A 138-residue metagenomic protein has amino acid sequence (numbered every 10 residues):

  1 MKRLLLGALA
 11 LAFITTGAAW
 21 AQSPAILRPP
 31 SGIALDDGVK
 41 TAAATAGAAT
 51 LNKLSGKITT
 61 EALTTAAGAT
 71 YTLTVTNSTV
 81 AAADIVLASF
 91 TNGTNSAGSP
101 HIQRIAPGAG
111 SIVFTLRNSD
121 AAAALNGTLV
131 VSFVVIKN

Functional and structural regions predicted by a protein language model:
R3-L5, Q22-D84, N92, I105-N138: Extracellular receptor-binding modules and their adjoining Ser/Thr/Gly/Asp/Asn-rich linkers
G7-T16: Bacterial N-terminal signal peptides
S96-A106: Low-complexity "stalk/linker" and mucin-like segments enriched in Ser/Thr/Pro/Ala/Gly
